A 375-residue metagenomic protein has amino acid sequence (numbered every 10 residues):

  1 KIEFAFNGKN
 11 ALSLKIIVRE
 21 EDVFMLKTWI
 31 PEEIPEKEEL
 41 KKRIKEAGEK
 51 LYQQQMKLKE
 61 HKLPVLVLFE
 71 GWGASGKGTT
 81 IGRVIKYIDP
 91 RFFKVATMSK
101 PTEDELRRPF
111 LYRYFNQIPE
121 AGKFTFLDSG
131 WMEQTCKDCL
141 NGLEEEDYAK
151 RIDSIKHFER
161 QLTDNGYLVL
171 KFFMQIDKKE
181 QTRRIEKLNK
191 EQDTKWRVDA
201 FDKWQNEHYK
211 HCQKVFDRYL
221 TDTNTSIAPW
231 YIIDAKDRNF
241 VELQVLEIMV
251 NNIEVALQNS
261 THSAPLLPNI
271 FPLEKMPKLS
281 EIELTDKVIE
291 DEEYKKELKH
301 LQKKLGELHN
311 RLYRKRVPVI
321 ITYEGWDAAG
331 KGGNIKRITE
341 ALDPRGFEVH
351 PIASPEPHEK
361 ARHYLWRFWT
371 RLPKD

Functional and structural regions predicted by a protein language model:
K1-F6, L14-D375: Glycine-rich phosphate-binding loop of ATP-dependent small-molecule kinases
